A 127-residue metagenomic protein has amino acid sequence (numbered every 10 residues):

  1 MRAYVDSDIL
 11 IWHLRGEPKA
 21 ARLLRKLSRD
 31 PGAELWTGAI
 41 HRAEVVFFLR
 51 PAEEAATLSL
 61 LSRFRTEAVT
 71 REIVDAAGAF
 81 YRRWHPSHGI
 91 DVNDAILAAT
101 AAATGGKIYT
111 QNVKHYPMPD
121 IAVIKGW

Functional and structural regions predicted by a protein language model:
M1, P31-L35, R63-R65, A102-K107: Short active-site oxyanion
M1-T37, V46-S59: Short, well-structured N-terminal submotif of metal-dependent ribonuclease cores
R2, A98, A102-W127: Acidic, PIN/NYN-like endoribonuclease modules and their adjacent C-terminal/linker elements
D6, T37-G38, I90-D91, N112-V113: Histidine- and aromatic-rich ligand-binding microenvironments
I9-L10, H41, I73, I96-L97 (+1 more regions): Alpha-helix capping/helix-boundary segments
P51-A56, W84, I124-W127: Short, hinge-like loop/turn segments at secondary-structure boundaries
T66-Q111: Active-site neighborhoods of divalent-metal-dependent phosphate/nucleic-acid chemistry enzymes
